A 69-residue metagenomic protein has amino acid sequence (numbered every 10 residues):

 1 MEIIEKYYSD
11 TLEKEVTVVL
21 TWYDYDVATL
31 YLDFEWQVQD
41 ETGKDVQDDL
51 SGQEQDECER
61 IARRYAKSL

Functional and structural regions predicted by a protein language model:
E2-D33: N-terminal acidic leader/helix
D26-L69: Acidic, low-complexity intrinsically disordered segments
